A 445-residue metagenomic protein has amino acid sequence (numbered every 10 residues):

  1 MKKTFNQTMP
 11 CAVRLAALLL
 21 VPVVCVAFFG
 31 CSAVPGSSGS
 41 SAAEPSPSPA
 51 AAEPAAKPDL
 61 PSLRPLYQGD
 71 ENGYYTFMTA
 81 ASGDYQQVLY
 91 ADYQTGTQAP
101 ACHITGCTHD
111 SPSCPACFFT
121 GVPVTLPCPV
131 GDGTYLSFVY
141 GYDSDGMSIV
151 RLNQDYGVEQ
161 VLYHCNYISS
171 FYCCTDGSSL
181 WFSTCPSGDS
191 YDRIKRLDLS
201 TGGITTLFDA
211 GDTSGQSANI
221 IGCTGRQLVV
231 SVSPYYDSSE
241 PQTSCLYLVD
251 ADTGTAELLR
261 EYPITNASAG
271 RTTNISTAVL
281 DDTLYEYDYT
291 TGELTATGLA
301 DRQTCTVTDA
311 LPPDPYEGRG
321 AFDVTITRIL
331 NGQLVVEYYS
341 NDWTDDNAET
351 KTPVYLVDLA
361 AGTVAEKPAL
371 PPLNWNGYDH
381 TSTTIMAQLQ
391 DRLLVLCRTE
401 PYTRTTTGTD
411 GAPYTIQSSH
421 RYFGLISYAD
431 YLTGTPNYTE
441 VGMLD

Functional and structural regions predicted by a protein language model:
T4-L19: Bacterial N-terminal signal peptides that target proteins for export
V21-V24, S38: Hydrophobic alpha-helical transmembrane signal-anchor segments
A27-G30: C-terminal motif of bacterial Sec signal peptides marking the signal peptidase cleavage site
S32-P35: Bacterial signal peptide processing site
A42-G69: N-terminal low-complexity, Pro/Thr/Ser-rich intrinsically disordered segments that act as propeptides or flexible
A50-D59, G83-C114, S144-H164, D189-G211 (+4 more regions): Surface-exposed loop/turn elements that mediate protein-protein interactions on large endomembrane-trafficking
D59-D70, P112-P129, Y167-G177, T213-G225 (+4 more regions): Repeated scaffold domains used in trafficking and secretory/extracellular systems, primarily beta-propellers
R64-Q86, P123-G141, C173, S178-P186 (+4 more regions): Short beta-strand elements that form the blades of beta-propeller/WD-repeat-like and other beta-sheet-rich scaffold
